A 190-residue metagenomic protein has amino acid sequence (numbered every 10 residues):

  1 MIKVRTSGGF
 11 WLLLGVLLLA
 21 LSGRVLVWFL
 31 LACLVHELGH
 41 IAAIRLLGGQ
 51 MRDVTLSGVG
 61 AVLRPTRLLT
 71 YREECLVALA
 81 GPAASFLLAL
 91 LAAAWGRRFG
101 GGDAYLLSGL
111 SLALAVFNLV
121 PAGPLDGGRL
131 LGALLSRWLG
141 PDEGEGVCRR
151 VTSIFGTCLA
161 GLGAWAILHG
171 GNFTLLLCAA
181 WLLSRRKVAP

Functional and structural regions predicted by a protein language model:
M1-P190: Hydrophobic transmembrane alpha-helices and their immediate loop junctions in multi-pass integral membrane proteins
